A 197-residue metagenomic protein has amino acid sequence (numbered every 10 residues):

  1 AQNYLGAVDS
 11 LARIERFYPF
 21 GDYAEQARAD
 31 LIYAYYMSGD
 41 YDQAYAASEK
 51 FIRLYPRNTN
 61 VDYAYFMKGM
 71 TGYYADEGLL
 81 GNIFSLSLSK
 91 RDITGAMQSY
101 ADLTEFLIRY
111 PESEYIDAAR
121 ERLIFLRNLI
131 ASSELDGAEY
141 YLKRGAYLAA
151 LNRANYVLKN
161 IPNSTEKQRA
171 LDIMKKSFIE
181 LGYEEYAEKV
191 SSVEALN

Functional and structural regions predicted by a protein language model:
A1-N197: Acidic, polar-rich low-complexity tracts and alpha-helical solenoid repeat scaffolds
